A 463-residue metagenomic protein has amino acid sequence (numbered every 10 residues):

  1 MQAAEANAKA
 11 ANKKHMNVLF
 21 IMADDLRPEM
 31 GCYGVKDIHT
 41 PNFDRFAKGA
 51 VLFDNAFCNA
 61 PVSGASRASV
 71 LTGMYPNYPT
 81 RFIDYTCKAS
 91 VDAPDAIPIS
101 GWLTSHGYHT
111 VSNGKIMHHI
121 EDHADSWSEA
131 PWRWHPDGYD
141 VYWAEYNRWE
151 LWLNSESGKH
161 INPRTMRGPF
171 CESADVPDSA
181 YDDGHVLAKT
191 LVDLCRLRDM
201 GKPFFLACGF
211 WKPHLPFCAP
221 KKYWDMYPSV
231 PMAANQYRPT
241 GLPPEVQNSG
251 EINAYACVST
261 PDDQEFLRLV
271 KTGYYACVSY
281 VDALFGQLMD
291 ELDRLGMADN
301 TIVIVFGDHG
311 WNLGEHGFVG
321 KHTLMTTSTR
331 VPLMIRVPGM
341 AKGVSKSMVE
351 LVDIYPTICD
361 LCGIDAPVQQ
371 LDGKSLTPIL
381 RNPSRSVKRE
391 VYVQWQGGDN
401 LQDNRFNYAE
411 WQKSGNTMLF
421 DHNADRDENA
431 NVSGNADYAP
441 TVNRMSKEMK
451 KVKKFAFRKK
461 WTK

Functional and structural regions predicted by a protein language model:
M1-W411, N416-T417, R426-K463: Formylglycine-dependent sulfatase
N423: Residues forming the ATP-binding cleft of Hanks-type serine/threonine protein kinase domains
